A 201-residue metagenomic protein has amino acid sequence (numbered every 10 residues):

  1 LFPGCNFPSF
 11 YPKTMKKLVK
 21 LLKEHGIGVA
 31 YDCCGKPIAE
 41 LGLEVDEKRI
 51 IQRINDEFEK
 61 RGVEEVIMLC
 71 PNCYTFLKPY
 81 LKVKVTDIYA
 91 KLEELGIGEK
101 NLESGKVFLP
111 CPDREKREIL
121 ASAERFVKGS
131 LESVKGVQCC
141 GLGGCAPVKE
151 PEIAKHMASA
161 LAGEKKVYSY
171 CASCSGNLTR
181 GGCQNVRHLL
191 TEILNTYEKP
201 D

Functional and structural regions predicted by a protein language model:
L1-D201: Iron-sulfur cluster-binding electron-transfer modules in prokaryotic oxidoreductases
